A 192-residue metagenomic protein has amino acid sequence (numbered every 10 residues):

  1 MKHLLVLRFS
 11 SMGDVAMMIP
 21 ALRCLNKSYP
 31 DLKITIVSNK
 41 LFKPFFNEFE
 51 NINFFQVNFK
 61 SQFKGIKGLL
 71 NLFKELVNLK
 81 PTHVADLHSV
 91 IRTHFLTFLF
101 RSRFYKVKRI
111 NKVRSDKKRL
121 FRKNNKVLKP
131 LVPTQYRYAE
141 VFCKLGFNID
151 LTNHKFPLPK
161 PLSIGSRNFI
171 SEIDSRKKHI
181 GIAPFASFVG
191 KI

Functional and structural regions predicted by a protein language model:
M1-I192: Catalytic machinery of carbohydrate-active enzymes, primarily nucleotide-sugar-dependent glycosyltransferases
